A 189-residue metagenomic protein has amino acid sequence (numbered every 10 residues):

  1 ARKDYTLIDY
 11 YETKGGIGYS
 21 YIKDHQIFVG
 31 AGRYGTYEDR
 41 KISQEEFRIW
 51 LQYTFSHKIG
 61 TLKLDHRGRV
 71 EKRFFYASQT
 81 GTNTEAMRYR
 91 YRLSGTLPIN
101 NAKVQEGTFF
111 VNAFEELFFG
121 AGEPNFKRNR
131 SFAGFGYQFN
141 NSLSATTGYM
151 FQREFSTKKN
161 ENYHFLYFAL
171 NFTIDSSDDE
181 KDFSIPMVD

Functional and structural regions predicted by a protein language model:
A1-I22, Q26: Start-of-domain marker
A1-R2, A31-Y37, H57-I59, V70-F74 (+4 more regions): Transmembrane beta-strands of outer-membrane beta-barrel pores
L7, D24, K58-D65, I99-F109 (+2 more regions): Short loop/turn motifs that connect adjacent beta-strands in outer-membrane beta-barrel proteins
D9-T13, E45-I49, N83-Y91, N125-N129 (+1 more regions): Residues that define the transmembrane beta-barrel architecture of outer-membrane proteins
G15-Y19, L51-H57, V70, Y91-I99 (+2 more regions): Residues on the lipid-exposed face of transmembrane beta-strands in outer-membrane beta-barrel proteins
I27-V29, Y53, H66-G68, V111-E115 (+2 more regions): Membrane-embedded beta-strand positions of outer-membrane beta-barrel proteins
Y53, N162-D189: Outer-membrane beta-barrel "beta-signal"
R67-E116, F172-D175: Detector for outer-membrane/organellar transmembrane beta-barrel domains, recognizing the amphipathic beta-strand
